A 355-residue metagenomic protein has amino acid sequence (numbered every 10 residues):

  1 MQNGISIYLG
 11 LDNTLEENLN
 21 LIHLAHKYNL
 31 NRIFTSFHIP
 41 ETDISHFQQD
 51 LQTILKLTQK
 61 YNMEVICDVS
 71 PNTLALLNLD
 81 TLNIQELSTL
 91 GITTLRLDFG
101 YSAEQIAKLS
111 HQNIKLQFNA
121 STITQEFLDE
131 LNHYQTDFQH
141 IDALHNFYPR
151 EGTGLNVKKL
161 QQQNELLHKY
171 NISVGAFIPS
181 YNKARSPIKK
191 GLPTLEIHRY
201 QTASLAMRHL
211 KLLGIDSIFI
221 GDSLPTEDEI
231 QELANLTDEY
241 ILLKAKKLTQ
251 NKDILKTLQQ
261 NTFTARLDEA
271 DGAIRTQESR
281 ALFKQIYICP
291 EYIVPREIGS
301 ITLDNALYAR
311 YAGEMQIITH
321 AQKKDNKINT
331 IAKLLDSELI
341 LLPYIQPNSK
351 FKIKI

Functional and structural regions predicted by a protein language model:
M1-I5, L55-S70, H168, S173-G191: Mobile, glycine- and charge-enriched loop segments and immediately flanking short secondary-structure elements within
Q2-Q135, H140: Active-site beta->alpha loop and helix N-cap motifs at the rims of alpha/beta catalytic domains
S6-Y8, L144, K244, I318: Residues in well-ordered beta-strands of folded domains
N13-E17, H26, L77-L90, K108-T122 (+5 more regions): Short secondary-structure transition/capping segments
T53, Q163, T302-A306: Intrinsically disordered, low-complexity boundary segments flanking structured domains
V65-N83, F99-A107, Q135, L155-Q163 (+2 more regions): Electropositive, surface-exposed helix/loop patches at the edges of structured domains that serve as adaptable
S121-Q259: Catalytic alpha/beta core domains of metabolic enzymes, predominantly
T249-I355: C-terminal functional modules
